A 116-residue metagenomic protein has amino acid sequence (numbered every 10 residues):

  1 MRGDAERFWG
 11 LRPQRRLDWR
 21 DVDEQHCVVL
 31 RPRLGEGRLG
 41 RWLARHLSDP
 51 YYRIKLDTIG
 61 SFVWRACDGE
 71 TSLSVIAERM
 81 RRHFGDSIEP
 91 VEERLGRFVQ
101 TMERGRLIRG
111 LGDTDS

Functional and structural regions predicted by a protein language model:
M1-E36: Hydrophobic packing positions characteristic of elongated beta-solenoid/beta-helix-type spike/fiber shafts
M1-L11, A44-S116: Long, charge-rich, low-complexity alpha-helical segments
V28-V29, R33-R53: Alpha-helical membrane-targeting segments
